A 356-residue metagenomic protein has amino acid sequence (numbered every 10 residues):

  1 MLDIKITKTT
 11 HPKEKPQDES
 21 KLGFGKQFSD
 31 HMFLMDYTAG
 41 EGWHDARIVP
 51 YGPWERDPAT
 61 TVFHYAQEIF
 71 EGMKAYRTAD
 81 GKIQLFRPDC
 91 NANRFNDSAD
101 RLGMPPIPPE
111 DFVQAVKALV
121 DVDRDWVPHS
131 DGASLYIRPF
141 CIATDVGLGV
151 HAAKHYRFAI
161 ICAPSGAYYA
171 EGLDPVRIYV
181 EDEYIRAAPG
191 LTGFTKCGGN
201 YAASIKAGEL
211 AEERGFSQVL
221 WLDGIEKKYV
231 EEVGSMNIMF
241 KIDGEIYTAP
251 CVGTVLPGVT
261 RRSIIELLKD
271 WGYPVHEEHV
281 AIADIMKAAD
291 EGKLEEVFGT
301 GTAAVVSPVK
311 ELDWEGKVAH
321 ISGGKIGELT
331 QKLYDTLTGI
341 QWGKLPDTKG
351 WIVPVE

Functional and structural regions predicted by a protein language model:
M1-L119, F140, G147-E356: Helix-start/capping segments and mature chain N-termini
P128-R138, I142: Extended, Lys/Arg-enriched charged tracts that mediate electrostatic binding to polyanionic substrates
